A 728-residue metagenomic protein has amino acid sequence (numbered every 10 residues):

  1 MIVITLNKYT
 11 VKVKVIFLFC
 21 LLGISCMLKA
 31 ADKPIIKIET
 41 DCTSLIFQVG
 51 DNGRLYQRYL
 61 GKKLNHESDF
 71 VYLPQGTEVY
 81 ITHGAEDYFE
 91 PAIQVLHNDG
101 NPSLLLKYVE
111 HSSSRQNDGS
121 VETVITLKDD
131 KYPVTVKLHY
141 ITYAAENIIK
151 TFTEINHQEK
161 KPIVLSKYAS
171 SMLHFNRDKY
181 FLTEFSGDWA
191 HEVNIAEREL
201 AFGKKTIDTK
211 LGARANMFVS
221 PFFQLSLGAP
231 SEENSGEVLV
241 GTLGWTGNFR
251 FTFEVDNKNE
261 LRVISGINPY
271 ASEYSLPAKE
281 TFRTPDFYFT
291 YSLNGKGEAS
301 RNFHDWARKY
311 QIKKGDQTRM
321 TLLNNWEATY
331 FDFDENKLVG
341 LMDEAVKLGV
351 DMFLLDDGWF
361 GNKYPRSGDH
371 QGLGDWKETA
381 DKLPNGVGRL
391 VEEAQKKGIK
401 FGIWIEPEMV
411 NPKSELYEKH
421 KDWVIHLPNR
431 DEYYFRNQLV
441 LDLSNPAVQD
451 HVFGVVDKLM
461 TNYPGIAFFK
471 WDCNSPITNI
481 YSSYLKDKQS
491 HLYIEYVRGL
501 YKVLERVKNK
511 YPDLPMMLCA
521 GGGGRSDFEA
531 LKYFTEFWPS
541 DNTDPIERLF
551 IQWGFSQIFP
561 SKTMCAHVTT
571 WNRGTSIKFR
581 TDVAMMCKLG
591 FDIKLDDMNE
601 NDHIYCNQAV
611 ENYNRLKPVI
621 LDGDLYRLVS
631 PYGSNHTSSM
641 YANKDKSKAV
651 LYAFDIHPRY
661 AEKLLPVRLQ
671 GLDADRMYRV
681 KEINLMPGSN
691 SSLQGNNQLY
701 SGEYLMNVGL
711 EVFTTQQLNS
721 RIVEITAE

Functional and structural regions predicted by a protein language model:
M1-K33: Bacterial Sec-dependent N-terminal signal peptides
D32-F47, R54-E254, Y270, M677-N690: Polysaccharide-binding surfaces and accessory modules of carbohydrate-active proteins
C42, F223, E233, S630-A674: Carbohydrate-binding surface patches
C42, S103-L106, Y274-L293, L718-I725: Short Pro-Gly-centered flexible turn/kink motifs
G84-A92, L96, G100-L106, S235-T246 (+5 more regions): Glycine-rich, aromatic-flanked loop segments that form ligand/cofactor-binding clefts across common enzyme folds
K314-G454, Y463, A467-F468: Aromatic-lined carbohydrate-binding/catalytic grooves of carbohydrate-active enzymes
N385-G386, V424-S576, D597: Active-site neighborhood of glycoside hydrolase catalytic domains
H657-E728: C-terminal beta-sandwich/jelly-roll accessory domains of carbohydrate-active enzymes
